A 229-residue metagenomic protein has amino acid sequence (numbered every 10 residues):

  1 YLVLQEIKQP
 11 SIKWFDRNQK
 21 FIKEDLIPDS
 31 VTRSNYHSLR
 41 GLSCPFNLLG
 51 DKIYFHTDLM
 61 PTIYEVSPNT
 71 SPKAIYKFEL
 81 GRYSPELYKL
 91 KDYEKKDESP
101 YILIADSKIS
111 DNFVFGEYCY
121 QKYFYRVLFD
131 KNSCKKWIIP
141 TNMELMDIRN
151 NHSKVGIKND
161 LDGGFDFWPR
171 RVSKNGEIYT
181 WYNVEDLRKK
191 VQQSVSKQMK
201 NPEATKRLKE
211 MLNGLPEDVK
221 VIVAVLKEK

Functional and structural regions predicted by a protein language model:
Y1-E6, S11-K13, C44-E65, Y101-R126 (+2 more regions): Short beta-strand elements that form the blades of beta-propeller/WD-repeat-like and other beta-sheet-rich scaffold
F15-K20, V66-T70, D130-S133, K229: Short loop/turn segments that connect beta-strands within beta-propeller blades
Q19-G41, K73-E98, W137-G163: Surface-exposed loop and turn segments in beta-propeller and other repeat-based domains that flank or scaffold
S34-Y36, E65-S67, P85-E86, R126-V127 (+2 more regions): A short, polar/proline- and glycine-enriched secondary-structure boundary/capping micro-motif
L59, T70-P72: Charge-rich, low-complexity N-terminal segments
Y83, Q121, E185, E228-K229: Generic structural motif
Y123-N151, K189-K206: C-terminal/domain-terminus segments
K190-E228: C-terminal functional modules
